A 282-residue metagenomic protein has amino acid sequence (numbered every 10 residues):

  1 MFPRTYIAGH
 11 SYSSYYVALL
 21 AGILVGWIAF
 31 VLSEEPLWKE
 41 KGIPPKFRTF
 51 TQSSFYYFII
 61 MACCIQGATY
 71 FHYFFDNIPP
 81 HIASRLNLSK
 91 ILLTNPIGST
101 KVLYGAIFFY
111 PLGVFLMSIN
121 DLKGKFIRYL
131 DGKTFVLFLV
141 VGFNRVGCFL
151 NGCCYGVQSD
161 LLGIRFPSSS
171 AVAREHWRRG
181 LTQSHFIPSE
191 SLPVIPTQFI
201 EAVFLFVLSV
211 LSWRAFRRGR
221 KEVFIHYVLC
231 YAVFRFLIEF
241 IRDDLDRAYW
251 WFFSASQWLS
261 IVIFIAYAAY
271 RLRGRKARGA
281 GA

Functional and structural regions predicted by a protein language model:
M1-A282: Hydrophobic, membrane-interfacing alpha helices
